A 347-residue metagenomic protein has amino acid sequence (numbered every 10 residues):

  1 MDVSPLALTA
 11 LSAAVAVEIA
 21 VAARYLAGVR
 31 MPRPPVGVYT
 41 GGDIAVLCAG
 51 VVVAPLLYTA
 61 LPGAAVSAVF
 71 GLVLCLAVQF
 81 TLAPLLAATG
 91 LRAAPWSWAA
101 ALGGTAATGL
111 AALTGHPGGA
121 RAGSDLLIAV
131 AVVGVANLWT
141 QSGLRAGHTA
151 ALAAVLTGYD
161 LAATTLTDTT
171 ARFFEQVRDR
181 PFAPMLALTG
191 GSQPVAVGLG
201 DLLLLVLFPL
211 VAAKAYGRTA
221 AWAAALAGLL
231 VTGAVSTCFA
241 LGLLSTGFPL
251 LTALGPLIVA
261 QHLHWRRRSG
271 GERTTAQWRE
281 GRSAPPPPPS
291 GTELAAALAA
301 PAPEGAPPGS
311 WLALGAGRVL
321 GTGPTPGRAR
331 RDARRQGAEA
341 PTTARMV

Functional and structural regions predicted by a protein language model:
M1-P286: A membrane-topology feature that recognizes alpha-helical transmembrane segments and their immediate juxtamembrane
G198-G200, G309, G323: Glycine-centered flexibility sites
R282-A300: Short, basic/low-complexity N-terminal boundary segments at the transition from targeting/disordered tails
L294-G317: Short aromatic-glycine-(Arg/Gly/Cys) micro-motifs in beta-strand/loop hairpins
A316-T325: A short, exposed loop/beta-hairpin motif centered on an aromatic-Gly-Thr core
P324-P341: A short, charged, amphipathic alpha-helix used as a generic interaction element across diverse proteins
P341-V347: Short, mixed-charge low-complexity intrinsically disordered segments
